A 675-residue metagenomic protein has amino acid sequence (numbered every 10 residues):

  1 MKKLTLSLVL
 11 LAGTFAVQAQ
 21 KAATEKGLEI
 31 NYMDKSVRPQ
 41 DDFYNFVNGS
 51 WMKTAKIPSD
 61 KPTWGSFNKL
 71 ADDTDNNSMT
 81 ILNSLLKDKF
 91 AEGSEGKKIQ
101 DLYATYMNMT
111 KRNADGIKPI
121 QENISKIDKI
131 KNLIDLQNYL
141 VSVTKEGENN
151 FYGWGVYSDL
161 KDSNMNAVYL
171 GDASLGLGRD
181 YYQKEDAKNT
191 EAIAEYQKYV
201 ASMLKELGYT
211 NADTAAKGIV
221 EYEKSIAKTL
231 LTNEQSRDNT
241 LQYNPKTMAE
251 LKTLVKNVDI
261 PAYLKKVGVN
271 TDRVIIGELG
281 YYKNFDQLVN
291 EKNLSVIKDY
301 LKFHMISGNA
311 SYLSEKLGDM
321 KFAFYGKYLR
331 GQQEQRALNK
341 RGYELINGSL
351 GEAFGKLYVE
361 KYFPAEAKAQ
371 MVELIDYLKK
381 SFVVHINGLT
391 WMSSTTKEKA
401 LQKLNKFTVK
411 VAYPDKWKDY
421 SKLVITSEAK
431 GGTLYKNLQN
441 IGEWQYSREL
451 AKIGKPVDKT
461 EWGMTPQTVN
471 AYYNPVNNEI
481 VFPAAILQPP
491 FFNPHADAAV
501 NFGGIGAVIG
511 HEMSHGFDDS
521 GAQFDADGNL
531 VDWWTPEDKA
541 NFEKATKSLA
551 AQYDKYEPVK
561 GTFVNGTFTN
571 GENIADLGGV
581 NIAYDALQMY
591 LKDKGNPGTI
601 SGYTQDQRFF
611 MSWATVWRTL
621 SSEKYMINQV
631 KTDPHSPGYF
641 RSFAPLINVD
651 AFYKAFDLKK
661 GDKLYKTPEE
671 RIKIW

Functional and structural regions predicted by a protein language model:
M1-A22: Bacterial Sec-dependent N-terminal signal peptides
K21, A71, L254-N257, L279 (+2 more regions): Intrinsically disordered, low-complexity linker/terminal regions across diverse proteins
K21-N31: Short, Gly/Pro- and small/polar-rich lid/capping loops
I30, T54-P58, W154-G155, R179-Y181 (+3 more regions): Short, solvent-exposed loop/turn and secondary-structure capping segments
Y32-K53, Q183-K205, M392-S394, N570 (+1 more regions): Hydrophobic/aromatic-rich, well-ordered segments within soluble, folded domains that form packed cores
R38-D41, F46-K111: Active-site-surrounding "flap" and adjacent substrate/cofactor-binding loops of secreted or lumenal enzymes, prototyped
D60-L82, A212-T229, N501-A507, S601 (+1 more regions): Short secondary-structure subsegments characteristic of cysteine-rich extracellular domains
L85-E373, Y377: Noncatalytic, helix-rich "gating/capping" subdomain that lines the substrate-entry/channel surface of large enzyme
